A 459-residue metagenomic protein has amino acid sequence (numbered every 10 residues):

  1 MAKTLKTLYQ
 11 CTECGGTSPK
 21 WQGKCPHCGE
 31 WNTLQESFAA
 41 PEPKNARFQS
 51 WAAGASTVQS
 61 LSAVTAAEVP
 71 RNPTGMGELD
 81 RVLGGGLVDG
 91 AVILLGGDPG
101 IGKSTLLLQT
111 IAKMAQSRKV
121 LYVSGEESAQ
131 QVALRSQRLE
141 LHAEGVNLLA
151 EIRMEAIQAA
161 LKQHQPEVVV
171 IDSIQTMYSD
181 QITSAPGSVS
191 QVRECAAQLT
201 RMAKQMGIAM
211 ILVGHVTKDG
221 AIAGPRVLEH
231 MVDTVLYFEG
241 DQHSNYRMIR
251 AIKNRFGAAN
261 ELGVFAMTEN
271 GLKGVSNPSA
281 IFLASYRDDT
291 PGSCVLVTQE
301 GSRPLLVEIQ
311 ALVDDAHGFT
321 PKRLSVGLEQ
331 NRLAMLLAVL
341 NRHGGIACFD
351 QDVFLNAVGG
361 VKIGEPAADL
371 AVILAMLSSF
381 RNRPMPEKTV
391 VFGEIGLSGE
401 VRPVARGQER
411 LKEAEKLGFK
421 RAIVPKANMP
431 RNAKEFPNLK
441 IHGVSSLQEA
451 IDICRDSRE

Functional and structural regions predicted by a protein language model:
A2-E13, T17-R81, V88-L94, I101-I111 (+5 more regions): Peripheral, non-AAA+ core regions of ATP-driven protein-machinery
D98, G125: P-loop (Walker A) phosphate-binding loop of NTP-binding proteins
V120-S124: Conserved RecA-like ASCE P-loop NTPase motor core of nucleic-acid helicases/translocases
A129: Divalent metal-dependent catalytic cores for phosphoryl transfer on phosphate-bearing substrates
